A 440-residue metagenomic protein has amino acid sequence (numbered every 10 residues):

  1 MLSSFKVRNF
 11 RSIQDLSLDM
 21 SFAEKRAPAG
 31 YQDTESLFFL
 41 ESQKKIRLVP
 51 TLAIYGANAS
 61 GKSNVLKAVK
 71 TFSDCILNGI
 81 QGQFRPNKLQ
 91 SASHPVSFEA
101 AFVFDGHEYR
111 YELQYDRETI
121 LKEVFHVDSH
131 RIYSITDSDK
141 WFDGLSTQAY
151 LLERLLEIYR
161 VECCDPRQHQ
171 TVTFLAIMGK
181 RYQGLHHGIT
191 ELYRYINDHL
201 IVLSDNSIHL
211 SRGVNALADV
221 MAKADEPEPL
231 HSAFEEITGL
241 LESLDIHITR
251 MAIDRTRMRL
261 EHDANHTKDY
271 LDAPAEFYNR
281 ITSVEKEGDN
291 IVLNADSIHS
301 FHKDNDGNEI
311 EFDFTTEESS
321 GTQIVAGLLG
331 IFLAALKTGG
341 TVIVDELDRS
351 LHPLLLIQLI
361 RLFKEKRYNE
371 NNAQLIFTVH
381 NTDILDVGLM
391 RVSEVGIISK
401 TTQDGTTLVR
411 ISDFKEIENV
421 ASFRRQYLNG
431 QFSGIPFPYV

Functional and structural regions predicted by a protein language model:
M1-L77, H299-F437: Switch/communication elements of ASCE P-loop NTPase nucleotide-binding domains
M1-S4, A92-A101, L121: Short, hydrophobic/aromatic-rich segments at coil-to-beta transitions
E24-I46, H262-V292: Charged, glycine/proline-rich intrinsically disordered loops and linkers
L77-P95, N371, G388-L389: Flexible phosphate/Mg2+-sensing switch loops adjacent to catalytic phosphate-binding sites
F98-V103, S300-H302: Short beta-strand segments that buttress and anchor functional surface loops
R110-D263, K268: Electropositive, glycine-dotted interaction segments that contact anionic polymers or phosphate-rich ligands
T238, D269-I281, E285-G288, D413-V440: Acidic, Mg2+-coordinating catalytic modules of nucleic-acid enzymes
D272-S320: Flexible internal linker/loop segments at domain or repeat junctions
